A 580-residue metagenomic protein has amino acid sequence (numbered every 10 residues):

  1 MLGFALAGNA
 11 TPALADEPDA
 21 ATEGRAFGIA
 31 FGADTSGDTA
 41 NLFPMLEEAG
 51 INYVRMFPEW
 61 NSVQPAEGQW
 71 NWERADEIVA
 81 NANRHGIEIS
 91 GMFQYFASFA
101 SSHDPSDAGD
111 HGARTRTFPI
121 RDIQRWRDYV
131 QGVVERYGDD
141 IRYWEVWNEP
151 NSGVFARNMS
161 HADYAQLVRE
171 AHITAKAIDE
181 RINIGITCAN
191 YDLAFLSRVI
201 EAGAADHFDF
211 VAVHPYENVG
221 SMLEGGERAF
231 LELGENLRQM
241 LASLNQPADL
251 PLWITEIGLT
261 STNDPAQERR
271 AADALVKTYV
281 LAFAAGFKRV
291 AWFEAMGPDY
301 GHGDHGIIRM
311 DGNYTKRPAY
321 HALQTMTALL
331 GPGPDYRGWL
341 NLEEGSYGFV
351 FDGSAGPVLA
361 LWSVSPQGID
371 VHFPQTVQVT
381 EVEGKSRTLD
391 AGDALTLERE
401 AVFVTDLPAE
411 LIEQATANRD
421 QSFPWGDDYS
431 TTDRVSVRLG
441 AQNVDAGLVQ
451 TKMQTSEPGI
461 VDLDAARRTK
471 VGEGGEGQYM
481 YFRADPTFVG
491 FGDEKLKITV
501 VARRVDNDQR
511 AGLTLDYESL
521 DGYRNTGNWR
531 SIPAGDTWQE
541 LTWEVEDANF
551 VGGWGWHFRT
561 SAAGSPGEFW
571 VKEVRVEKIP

Functional and structural regions predicted by a protein language model:
E17-G132, E145, N151: N-terminal substrate-binding region of glycoside hydrolase catalytic domains
D104-N236, T262-T278, G301, G306-R309: Active-site cleft segment of glycoside hydrolase catalytic domains centered on the general acid/base Glu
A212-D264, K288, W292-G297, Y314: Glycoside hydrolase catalytic-domain groove-lining segments
L259-Q324, R337-G345: Aromatic/acidic polysaccharide-binding cleft in carbohydrate-active enzymes
N341-T376: Carbohydrate-binding surface patches
L389-D428: C-terminal beta-strand-rich structural cap/linker in extracellular carbohydrate-active enzymes
E473-A548: Extracellular ligand-binding interfaces
E540-V574: Extracellular beta-strand ligand-recognition surfaces/modules
